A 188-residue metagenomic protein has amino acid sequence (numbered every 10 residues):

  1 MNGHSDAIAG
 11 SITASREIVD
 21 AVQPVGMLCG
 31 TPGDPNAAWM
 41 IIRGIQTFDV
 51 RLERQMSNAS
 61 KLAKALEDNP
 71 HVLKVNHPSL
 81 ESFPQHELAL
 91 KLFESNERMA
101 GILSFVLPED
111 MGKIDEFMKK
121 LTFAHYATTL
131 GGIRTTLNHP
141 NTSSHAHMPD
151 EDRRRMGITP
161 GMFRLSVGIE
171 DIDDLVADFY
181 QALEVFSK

Functional and structural regions predicted by a protein language model:
M1-I102, V106-T136, P140: Active-site C-terminal subdomain of aminotransferase-like
K119, T135-K188: PLP-dependent enzyme catalytic core of the Aspartate aminotransferase-like
